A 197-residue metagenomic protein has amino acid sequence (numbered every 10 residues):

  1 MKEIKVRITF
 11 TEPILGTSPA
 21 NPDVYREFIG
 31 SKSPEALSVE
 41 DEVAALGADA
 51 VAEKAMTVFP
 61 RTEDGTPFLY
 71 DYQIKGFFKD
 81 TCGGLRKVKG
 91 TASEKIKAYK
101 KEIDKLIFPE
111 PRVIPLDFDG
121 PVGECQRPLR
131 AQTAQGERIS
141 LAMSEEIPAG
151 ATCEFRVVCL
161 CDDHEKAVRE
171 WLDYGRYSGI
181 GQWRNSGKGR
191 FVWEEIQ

Functional and structural regions predicted by a protein language model:
M1-Q197: RNA-interacting cores
